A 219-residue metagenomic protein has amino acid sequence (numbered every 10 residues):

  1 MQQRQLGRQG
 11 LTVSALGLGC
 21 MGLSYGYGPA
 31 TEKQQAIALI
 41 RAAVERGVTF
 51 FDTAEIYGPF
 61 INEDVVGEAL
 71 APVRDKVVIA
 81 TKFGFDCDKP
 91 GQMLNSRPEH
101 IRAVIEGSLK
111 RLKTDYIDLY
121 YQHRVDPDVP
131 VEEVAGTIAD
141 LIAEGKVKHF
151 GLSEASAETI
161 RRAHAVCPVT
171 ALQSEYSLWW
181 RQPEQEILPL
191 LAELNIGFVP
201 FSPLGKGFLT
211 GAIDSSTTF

Functional and structural regions predicted by a protein language model:
M1-V78: N-terminal binding-site loop/beta-alpha segment at the start of enzyme catalytic domains that lines or forms
Q3, I40, E63, G67 (+4 more regions): Generic structural signal for well-ordered alpha-helices, preferentially at hydrophobic/aromatic core positions
L6, L18, A36, F51 (+9 more regions): Conserved, mostly hydrophobic/aromatic
L11-L16, R46-F50, V73-V77, K113-D118 (+4 more regions): Short, well-ordered coil/turn segments that N-cap beta-strands
G22-Q34, C87-R102, H123-D128: Active-site mouth loops of central-metabolism enzymes
A30-A43, S96-K113, S156-R162: Short, acidic/polar
D88-Y121, E175, W179: Active-site gating/metal-coordination segments in enzymes
V125, V129-F219: Beta/alpha (TIM)-barrel catalytic core signal, keyed to glycine-rich beta->alpha loops juxtaposed to Asp/Glu that bind
